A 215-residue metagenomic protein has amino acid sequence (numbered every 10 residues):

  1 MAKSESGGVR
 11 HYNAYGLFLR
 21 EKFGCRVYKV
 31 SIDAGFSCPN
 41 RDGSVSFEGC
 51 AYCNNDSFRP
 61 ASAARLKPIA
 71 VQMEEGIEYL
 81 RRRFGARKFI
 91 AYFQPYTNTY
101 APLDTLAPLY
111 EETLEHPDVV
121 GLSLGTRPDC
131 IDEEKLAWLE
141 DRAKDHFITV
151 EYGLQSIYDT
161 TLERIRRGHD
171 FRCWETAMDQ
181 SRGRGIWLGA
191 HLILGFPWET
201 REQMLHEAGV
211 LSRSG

Functional and structural regions predicted by a protein language model:
M1-A51, N55-I69, E75-I90: N-terminal [4Fe-4S]-dependent radical SAM core
C50, T113-V119, H206-G215: Structural recognition of alpha->loop->beta junctions
D56-G76, L80-L103, D118-I131, H146-W174: Core AdoMet radical
M73, L106, W174-E175, T200 (+1 more regions): Aromatic/hydrophobic pocket-lining residues that form the small-molecule binding cavity in soluble enzyme cores
L80-F84, L109-P117, A137-F147, D179-G183: Acidic (Asp/Glu)-rich catalytic clusters
L103-E111, D132-E140, E202: Distinct, well-ordered alpha-helical segments
K135, P197-R213: Catalytic cores of alpha/beta
D159, R182-Q203: Conserved strand-turn element in the central/C-terminal portion of the radical SAM core barrel that lines
